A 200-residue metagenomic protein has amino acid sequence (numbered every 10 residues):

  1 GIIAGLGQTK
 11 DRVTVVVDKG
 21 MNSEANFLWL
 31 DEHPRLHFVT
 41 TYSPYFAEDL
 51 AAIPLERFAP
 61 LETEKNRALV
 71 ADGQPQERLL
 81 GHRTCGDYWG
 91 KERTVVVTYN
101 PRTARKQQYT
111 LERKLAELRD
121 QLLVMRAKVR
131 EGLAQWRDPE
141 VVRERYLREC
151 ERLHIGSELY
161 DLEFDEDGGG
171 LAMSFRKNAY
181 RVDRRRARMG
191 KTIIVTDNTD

Functional and structural regions predicted by a protein language model:
G1-D200: Anion-binding and metal-coordination hotspots
